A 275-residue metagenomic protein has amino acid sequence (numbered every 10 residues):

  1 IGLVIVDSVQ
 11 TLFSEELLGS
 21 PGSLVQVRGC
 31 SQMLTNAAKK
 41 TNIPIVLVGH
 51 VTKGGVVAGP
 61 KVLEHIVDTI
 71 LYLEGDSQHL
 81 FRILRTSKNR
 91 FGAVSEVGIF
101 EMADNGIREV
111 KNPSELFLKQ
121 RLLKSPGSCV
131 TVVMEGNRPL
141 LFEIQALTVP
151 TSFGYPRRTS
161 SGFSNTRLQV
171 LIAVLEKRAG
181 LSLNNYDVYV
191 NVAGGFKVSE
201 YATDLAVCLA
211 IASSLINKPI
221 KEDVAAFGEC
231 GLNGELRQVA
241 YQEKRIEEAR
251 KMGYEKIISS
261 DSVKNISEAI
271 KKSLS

Functional and structural regions predicted by a protein language model:
G2-L3, V9-K61, H65-S275: Peripheral, non-AAA+ core regions of ATP-driven protein-machinery
